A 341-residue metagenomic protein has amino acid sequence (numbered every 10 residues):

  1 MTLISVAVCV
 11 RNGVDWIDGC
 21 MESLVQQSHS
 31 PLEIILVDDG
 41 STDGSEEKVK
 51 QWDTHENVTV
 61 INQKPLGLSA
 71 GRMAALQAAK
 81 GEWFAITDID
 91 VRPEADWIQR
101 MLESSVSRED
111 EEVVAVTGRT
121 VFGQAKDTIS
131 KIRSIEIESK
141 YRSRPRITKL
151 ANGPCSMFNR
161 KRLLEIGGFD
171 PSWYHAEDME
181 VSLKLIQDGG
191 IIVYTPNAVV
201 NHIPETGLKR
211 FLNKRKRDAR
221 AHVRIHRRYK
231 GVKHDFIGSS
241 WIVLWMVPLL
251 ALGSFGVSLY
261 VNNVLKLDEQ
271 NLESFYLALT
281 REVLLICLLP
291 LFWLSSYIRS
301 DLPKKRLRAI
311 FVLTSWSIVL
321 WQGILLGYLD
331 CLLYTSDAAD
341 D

Functional and structural regions predicted by a protein language model:
S23, D38-E47, V91: A conserved acidic beta->alpha catalytic loop
S23-P31: Short, acidic, metal-binding catalytic loop of nucleotide-sugar glycosyltransferases
Q63-A79: Glycine-rich, basic loop-to-helix element that forms the pyrophosphate-binding segment of sugar-nucleotide handling
F84: Short aromatic/hydrophobic "clamp" motif used to bind/position activated sugar donors
D96-T128: Conserved donor NDP-sugar-binding/catalytic core segment of glycosyltransferases
S172-W173, M179-H234: Catalytic donor/gating beta->alpha subdomain of glycosyltransferases that bind UDP-sugars
V247-L332: Membrane-embedded multi-pass helical conduit in multi-pass membrane proteins, especially envelope-biosynthetic
Y334-D341: Conserved small/polar residues in nucleotide/adenosyl-binding loops
